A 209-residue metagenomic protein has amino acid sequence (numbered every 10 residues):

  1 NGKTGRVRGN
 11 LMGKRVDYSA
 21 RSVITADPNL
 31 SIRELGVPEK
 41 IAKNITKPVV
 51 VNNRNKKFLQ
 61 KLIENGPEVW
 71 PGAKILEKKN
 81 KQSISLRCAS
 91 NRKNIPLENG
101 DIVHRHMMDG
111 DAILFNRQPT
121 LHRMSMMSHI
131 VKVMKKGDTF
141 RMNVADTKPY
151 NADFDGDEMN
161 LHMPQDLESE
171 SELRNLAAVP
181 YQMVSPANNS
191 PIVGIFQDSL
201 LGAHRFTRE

Functional and structural regions predicted by a protein language model:
N1-S171, A178-V179, M183: Core mixed alpha/beta domains of very large multi-subunit molecular machines
A26, R33-E34, Q118-L121, S185-E209: Flexible, glycine-rich loop/tail regions that form catalytic "lids" or insertion modules at the edges of active sites
